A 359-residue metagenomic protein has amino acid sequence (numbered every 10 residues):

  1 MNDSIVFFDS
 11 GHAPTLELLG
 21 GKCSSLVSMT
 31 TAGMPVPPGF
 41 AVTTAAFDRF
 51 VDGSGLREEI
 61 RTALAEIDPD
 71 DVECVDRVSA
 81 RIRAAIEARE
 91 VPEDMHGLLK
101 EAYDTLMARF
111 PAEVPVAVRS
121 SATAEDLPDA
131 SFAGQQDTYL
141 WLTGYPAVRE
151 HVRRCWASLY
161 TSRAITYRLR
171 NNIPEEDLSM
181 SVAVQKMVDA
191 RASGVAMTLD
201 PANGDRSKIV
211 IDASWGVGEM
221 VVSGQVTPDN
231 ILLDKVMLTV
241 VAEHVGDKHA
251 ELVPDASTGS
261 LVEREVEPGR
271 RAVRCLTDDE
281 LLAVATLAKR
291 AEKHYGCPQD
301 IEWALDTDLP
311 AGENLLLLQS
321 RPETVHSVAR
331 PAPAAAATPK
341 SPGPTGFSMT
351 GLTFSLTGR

Functional and structural regions predicted by a protein language model:
M1-A183, A192, R271-D279, A283-L287 (+10 more regions): N-terminal beta-alpha lobe that positions the nucleotide/phosphoryl donor in ATP/NTP-coupled carboxylate activation
R119, Q185, V210-D212: Short beta-strand segments
K186-M187, V195: Conserved helicase core region in the C-terminal RecA-like lobe
D189-A190, W215: Short, charged/polar surface micro-motifs in flexible loops or helix N-caps
S193, L199: Segments forming glycine/polar-rich beta-alpha architectures that bind adenosine-containing cofactors
P201, D212-E219, R321-S327: Glycine-rich phosphate/pyrophosphate-binding beta-alpha loops
K208-D300, L305-D306, T338-R359: Conserved catalytic alpha/beta cores of large enzymes that bind or transform nucleotide phosphates and polynucleotides
